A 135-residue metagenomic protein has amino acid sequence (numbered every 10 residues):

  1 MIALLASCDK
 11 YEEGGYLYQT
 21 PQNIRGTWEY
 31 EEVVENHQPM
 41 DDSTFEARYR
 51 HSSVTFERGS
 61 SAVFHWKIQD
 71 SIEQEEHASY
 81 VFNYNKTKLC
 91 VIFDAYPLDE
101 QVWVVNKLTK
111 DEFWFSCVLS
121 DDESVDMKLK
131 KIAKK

Functional and structural regions predicted by a protein language model:
L4-S7: C-terminal motif of bacterial Sec signal peptides marking the signal peptidase cleavage site
D9-H77, N83-K135: Lipid interaction determinants
